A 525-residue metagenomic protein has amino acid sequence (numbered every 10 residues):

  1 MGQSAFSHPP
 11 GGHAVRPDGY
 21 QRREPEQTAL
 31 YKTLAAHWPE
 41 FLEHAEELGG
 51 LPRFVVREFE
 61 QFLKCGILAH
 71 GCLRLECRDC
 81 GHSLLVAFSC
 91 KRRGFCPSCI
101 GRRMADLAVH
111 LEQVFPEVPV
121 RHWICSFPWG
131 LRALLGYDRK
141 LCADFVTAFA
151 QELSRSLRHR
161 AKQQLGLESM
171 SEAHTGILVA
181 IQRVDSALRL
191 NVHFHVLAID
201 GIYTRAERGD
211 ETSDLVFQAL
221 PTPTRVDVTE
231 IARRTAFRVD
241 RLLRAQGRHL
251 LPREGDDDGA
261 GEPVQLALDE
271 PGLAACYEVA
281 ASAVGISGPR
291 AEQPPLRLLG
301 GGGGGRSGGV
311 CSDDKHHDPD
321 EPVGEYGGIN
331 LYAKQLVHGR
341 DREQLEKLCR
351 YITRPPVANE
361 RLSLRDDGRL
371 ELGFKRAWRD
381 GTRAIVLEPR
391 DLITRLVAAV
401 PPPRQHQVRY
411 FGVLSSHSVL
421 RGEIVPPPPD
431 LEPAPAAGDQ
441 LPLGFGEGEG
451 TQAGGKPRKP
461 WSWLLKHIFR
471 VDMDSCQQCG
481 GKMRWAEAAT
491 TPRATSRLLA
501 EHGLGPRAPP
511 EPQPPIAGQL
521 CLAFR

Functional and structural regions predicted by a protein language model:
M1-R525: Beta->alpha loop/short-helix hinge microenvironment recognizer with preference for catalytic Tyr/His contexts
